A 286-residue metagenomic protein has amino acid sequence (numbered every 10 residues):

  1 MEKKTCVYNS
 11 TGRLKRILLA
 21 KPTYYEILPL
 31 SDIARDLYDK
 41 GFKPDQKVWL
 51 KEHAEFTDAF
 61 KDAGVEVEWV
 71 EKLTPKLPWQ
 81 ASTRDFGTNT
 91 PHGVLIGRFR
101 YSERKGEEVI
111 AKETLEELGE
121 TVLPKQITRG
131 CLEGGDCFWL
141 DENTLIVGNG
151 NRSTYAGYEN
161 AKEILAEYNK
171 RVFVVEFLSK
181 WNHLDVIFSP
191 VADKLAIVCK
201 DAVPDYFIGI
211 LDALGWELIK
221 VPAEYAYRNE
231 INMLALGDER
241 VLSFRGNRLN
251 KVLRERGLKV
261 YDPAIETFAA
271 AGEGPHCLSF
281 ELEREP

Functional and structural regions predicted by a protein language model:
M1-P286: The feature marks the mature, well-folded catalytic cores of soluble enzymes
